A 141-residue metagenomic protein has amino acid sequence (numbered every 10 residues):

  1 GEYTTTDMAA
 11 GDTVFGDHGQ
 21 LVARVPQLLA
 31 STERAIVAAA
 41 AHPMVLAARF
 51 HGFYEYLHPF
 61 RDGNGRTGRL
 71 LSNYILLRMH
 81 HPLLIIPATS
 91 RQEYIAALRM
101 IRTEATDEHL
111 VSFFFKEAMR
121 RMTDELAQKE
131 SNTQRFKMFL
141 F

Functional and structural regions predicted by a protein language model:
G1-D62, R66-F141: FIC/Doc superfamily catalytic core
